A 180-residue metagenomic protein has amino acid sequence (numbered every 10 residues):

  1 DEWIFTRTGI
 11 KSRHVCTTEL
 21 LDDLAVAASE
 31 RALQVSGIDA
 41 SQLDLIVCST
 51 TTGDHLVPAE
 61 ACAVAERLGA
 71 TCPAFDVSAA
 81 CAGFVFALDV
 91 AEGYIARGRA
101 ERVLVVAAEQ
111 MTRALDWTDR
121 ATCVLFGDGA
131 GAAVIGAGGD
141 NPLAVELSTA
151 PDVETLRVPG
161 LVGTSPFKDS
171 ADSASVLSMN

Functional and structural regions predicted by a protein language model:
D1-T18, D119-N180: Condensing-enzyme catalytic core mediating Claisen C-C bond formation in acyl metabolism
E2-R7, K11-D23, T50-V103: Conserved catalytic cysteine-centered active-site region of acyl-thioester-dependent Claisen-condensing enzymes
L24-A28, F86-V90, L125, G129: Short amphipathic alpha-helical face segments that pack within enzyme cores and frequently flank/anchor catalytic
A28-D44: Phosphate/pyrophosphate-binding loops at sites that engage ATP/ADP/AMP, CoA/4′-phosphopantetheine, polyphosphate
S49, S78, V103-E109, I135-G136 (+1 more regions): Short beta-strand segments
V57-P58, A114-W117, E154: Short glycine-/acidic-enriched loop or helix-start segments at secondary-structure transitions that form or flank
A96-A130: Flexible, glycine-rich active-site loops centered on histidine and acidic residues that chelate a metal or position
